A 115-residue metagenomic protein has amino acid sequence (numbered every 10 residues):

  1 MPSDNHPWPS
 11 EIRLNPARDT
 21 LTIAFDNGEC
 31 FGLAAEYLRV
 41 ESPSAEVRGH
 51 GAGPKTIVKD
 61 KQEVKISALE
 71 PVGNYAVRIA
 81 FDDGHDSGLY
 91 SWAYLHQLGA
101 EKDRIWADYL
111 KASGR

Functional and structural regions predicted by a protein language model:
M1-R115: Motif-centric detector for short Cys/His coordination patterns
